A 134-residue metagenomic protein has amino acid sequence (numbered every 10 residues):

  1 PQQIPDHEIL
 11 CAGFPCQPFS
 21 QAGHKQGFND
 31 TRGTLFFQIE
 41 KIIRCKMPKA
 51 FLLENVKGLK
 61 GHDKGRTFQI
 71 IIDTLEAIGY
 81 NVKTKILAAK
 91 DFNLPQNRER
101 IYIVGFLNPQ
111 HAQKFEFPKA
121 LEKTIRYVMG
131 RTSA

Functional and structural regions predicted by a protein language model:
Q2-I9, C16-A134: Class I S-adenosyl-L-methionine
